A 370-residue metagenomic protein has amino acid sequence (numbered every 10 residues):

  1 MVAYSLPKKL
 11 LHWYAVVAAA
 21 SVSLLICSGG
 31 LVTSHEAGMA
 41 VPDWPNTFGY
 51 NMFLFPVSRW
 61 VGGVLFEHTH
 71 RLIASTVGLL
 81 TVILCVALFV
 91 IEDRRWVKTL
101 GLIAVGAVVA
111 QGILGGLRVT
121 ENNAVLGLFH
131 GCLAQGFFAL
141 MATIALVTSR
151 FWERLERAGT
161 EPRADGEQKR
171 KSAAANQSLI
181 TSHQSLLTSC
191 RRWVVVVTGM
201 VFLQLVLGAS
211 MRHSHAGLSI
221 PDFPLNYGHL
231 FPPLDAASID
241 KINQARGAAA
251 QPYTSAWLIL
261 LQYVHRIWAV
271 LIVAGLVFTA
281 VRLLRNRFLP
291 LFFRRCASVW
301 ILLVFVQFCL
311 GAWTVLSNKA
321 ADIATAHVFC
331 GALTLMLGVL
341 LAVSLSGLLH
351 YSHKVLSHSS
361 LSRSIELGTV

Functional and structural regions predicted by a protein language model:
M1, P162, K171-A173, L367-G368: N-terminal cationic amphipathic segment used for targeting or macromolecule association
M1-R157, S185-V370: Polytopic transmembrane helical bundles with strong interfacial aromatic enrichment
G159, R163-G166, S172-L186: Arg/Gly-rich low-complexity intrinsically disordered repeat tracts
